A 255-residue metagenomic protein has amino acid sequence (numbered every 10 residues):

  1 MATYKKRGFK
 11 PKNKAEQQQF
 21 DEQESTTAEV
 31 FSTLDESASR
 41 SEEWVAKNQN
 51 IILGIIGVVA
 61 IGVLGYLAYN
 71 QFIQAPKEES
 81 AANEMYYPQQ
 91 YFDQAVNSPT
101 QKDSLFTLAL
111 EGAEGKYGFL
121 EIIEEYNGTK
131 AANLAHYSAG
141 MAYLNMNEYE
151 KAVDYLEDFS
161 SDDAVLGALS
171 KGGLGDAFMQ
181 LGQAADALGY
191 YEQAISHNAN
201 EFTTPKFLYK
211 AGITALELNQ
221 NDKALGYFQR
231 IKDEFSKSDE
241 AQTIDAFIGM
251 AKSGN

Functional and structural regions predicted by a protein language model:
T3-I55: N-terminal positive-inside, membrane-proximal cytosolic segments immediately preceding the first
E125-A132, M146, S160-A168, H197-T204 (+1 more regions): Short solvent-exposed coil/turn linkers within tandem alpha-helical repeat scaffolds
